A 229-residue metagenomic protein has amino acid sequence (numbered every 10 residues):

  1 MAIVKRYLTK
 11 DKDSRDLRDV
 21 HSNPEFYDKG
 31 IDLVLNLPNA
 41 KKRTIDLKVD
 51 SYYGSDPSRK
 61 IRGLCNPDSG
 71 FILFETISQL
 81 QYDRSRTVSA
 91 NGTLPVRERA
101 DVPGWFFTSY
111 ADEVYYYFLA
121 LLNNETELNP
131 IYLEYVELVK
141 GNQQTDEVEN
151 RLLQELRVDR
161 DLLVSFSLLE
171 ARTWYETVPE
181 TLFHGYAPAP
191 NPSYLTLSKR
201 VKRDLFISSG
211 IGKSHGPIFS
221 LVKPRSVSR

Functional and structural regions predicted by a protein language model:
M1-I3, Y27-N36, F74, S78-Y82 (+3 more regions): Structured catalytic/translocation cores of nucleotide/phosphate-coupled proteins
M1-K29, N36-N39: Acidic-basic catalytic patches of nuclease active cores, encompassing PD-(D/E)XK and other metal-cofactor nuclease
R6, D101, L119-R229: Non-catalytic C-terminal interaction segments of nucleic acid-processing enzymes
P24, V34-N36, P103-T108: A general structural signal for short secondary-structure junctions and capping/turn motifs
D28-G30, A40-T44, T108-D112: Short connector loops at helix/strand junctions that flank enzyme active sites, especially segments positioning acidic
L33-L35, K41-S51, P57: Conserved catalytic cores of phosphodiester-cleaving nucleases, focusing on short active-site segments
V34, Y115-Y117, L156: Conserved hydrophobic/aromatic positions in well-ordered beta-strands
K48-L128: Catalytic cores of nucleic-acid endonucleases
